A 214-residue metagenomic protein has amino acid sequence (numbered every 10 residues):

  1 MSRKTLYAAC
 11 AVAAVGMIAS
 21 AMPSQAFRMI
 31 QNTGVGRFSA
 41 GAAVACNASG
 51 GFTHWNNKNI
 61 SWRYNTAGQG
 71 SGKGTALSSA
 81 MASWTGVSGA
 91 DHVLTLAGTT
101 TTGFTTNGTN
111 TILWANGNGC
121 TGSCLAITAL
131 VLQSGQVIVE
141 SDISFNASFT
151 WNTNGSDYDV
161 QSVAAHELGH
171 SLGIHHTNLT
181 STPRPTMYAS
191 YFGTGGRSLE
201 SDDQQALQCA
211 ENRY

Functional and structural regions predicted by a protein language model:
M1-C10: Bacterial N-terminal signal peptides that target proteins for export
R3, A21-M22: Pan-zinc metallopeptidase signature
L6, A14, Q25: Extracellular cell-wall/glycan-interacting regions and their flexible linkers
A9-A19: Bacterial N-terminal signal peptides
M22-Y214: Zinc-dependent metalloendopeptidases
